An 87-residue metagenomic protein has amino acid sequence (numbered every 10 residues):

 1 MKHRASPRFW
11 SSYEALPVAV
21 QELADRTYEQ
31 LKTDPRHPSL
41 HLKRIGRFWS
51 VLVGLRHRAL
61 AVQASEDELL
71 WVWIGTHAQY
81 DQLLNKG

Functional and structural regions predicted by a protein language model:
M1-R26: Arg/Lys-rich, positively charged N-terminal/basic patches that mediate binding to nucleic acids
K2-R4, S11, V53-G87: Enriched for short, Lys/Arg-rich terminal
R8, L23, K32-H37, E66 (+1 more regions): Short, functionally important structural connectors and interaction interfaces within domains
E14, D25, K32-T33, N85: Alpha-helix boundary recognition
T27-L52: A short, surface-exposed loop/turn module that caps and links secondary-structure elements
